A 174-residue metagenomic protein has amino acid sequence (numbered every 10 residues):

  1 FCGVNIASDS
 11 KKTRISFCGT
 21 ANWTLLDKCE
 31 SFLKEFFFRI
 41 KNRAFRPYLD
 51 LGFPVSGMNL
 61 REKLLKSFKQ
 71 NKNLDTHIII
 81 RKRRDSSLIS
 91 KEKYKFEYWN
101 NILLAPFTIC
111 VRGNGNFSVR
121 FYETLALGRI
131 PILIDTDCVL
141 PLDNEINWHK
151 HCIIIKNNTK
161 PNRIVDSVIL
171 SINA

Functional and structural regions predicted by a protein language model:
F1-F117, D135-E145: Nucleotide-sugar donor-binding catalytic core of glycosyltransferases
E97-A174: Catalytic binding pocket for nucleotide-activated donors in carbohydrate/polymer assembly enzymes
